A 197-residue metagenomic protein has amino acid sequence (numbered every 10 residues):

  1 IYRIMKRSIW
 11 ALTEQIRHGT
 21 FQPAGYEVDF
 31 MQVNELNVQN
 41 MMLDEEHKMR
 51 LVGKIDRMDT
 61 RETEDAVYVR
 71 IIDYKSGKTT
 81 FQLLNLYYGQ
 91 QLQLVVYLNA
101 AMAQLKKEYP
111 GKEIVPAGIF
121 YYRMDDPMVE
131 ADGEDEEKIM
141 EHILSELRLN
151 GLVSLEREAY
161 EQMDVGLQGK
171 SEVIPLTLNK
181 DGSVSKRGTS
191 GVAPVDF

Functional and structural regions predicted by a protein language model:
I1-F197: Structural signature of nuclease core domains in nucleic-acid processing machines
